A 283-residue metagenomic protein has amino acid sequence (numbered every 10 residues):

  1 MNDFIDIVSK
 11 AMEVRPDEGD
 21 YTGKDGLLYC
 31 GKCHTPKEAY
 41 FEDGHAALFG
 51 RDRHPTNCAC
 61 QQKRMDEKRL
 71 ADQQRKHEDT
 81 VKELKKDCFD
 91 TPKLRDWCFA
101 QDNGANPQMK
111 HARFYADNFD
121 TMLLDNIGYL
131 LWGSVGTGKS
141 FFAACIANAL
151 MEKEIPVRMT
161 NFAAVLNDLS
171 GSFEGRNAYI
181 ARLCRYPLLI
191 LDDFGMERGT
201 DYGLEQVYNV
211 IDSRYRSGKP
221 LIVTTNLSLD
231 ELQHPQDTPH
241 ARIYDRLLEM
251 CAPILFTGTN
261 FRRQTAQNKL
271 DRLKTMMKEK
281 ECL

Functional and structural regions predicted by a protein language model:
M1-N103, Q264-L283: A short, basic N-terminal segment
W97, K153, R185-Y186, S217 (+1 more regions): Structured helix-beta-strand junction loops
W97-M122, C282: N-terminal pre-Walker A segment at the start of P-loop NTPase domains
P107-A116, L124, A147-L188, R198-E205: Short glycine-rich substrate-engagement loop in P-loop NTPases that contacts/grips substrate
L123-A143: Walker A/P-loop nucleotide-binding motif
I127-L131, P187-L189, L221: Generic beta-sheet signal
N167-D168, E197-L283: Replace "adjacent to P-loop NTPase cores in ATP/GTP-dependent enzymes" with "adjacent to NTP-binding cores
D193-F194: Walker B catalytic acidic pair
